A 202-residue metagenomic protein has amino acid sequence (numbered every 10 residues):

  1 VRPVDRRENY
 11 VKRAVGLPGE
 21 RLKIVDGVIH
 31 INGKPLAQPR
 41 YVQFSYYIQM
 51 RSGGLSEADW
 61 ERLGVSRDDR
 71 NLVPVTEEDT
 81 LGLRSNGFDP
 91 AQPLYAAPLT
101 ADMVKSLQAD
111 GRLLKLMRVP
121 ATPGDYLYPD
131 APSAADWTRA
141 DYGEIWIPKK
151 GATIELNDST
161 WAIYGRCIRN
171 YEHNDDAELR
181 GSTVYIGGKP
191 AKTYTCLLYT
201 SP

Functional and structural regions predicted by a protein language model:
V1-L197: Feature for secretory/organellar precursors and membrane-associated catalytic proteins
Y199-P202: Conserved small/polar residues in nucleotide/adenosyl-binding loops
